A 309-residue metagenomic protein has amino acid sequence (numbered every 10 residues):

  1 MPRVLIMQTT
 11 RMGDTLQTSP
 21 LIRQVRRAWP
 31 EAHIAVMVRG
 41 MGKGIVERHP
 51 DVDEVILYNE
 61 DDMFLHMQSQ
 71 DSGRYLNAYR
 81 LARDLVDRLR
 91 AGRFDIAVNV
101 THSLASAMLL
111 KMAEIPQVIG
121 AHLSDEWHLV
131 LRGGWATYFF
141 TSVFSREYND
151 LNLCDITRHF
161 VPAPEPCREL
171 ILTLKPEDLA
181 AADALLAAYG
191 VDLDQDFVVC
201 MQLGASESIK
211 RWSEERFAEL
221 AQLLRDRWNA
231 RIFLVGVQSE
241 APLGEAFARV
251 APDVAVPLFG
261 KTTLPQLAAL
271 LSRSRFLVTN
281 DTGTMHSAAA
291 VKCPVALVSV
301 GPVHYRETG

Functional and structural regions predicted by a protein language model:
M1-G309: Catalytic machinery of carbohydrate-active enzymes, primarily nucleotide-sugar-dependent glycosyltransferases
